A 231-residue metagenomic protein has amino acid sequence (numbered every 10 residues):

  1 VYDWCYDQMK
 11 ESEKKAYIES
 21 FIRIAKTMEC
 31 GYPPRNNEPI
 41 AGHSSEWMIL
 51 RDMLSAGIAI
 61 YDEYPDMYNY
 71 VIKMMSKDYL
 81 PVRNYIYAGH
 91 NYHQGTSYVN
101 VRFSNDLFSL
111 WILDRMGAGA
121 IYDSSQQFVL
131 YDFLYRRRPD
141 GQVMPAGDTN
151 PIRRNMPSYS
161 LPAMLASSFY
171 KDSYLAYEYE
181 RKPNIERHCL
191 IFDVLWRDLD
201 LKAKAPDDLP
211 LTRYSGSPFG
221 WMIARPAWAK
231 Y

Functional and structural regions predicted by a protein language model:
V1-R137: Aromatic-lined, polymer-binding surfaces characteristic of secreted/periplasmic polysaccharide-degrading enzymes
Q94, Y98-Y231: Extended polysaccharide-engagement surfaces of secreted carbohydrate-active enzymes
